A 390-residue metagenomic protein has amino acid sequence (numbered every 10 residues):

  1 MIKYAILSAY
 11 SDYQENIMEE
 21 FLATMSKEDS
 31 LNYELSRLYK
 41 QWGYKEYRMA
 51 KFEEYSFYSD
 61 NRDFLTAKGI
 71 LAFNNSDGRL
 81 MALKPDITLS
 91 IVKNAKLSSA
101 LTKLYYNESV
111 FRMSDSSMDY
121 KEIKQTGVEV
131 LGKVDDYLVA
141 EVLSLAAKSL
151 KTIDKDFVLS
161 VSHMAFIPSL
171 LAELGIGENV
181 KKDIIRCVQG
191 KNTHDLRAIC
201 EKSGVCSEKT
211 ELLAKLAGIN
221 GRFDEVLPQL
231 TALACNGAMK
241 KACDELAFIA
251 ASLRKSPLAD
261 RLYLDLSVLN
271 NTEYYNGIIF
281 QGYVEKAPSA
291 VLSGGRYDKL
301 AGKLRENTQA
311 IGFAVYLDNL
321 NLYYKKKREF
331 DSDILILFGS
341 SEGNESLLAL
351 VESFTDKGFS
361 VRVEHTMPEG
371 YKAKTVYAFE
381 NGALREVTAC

Functional and structural regions predicted by a protein language model:
M1-K84, A140: TRNA-binding/sensing appendages of the translation machinery
M25-W42, E54, D86-L97, Y105-D154 (+1 more regions): Positively charged, Gly/Ser-enriched RNA/tRNA-binding surfaces
E46-M49, L104-Y106, V158-S162, Y263-D265: A structural signal for short, well-ordered beta-strand segments and their strand-loop junctions that often border
M49-A67, S162-A172, V268-G277, P368-K374: Beta-rich nucleic-acid/ligand-interaction surfaces
G69-N75, I176-R197, V284: Acidic, His- and aromatic-enriched active-site or binding-groove loops in soluble protein domains that engage sugars
A72-L83, R186-C187, G382-C390: Short, basic, helix/turn surface patches
V134, L138-V139, I153, S160-V161 (+4 more regions): Cap/lid and interdomain-hinge subdomains that line or gate substrate/regulatory clefts in soluble alpha/beta enzymes
V142, H163-F166, V180, I184 (+3 more regions): Internal, well-ordered alpha-helical segments in soluble enzyme and binding-protein domains
